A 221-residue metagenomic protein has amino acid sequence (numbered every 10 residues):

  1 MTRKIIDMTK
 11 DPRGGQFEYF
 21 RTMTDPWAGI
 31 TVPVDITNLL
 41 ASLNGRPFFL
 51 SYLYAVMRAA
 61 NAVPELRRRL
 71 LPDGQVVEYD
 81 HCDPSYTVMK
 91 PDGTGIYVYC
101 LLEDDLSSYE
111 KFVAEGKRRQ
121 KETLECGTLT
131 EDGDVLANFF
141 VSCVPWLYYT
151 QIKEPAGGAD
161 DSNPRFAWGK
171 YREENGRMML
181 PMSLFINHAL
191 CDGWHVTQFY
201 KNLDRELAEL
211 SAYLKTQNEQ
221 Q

Functional and structural regions predicted by a protein language model:
T2, M23-P26, C82, A114-K121 (+2 more regions): Conserved GHKL (Bergerat-fold) ATPase module
T2-V32, F49, L136-M179: Flexible, Gly/Pro-enriched loop and linker segments at secondary-structure and domain junctions
R21-A41, D80-S107, M179-F185: Acyl/amide activation-and-transfer machinery of modular secondary-metabolite enzymes
P47-P84: Hydrophobic "lid/gating" helix adjacent to the active-site nucleophile that controls access to an acyl-thioester pocket
F49, Y109, V113, D192-Y200: Short, charged, low-complexity patches
V56, V113-Q120, F199-L207: Short amphipathic C-terminal alpha-helix that caps PH/PH-like domains
K90-L147: Helical lid/core segments from catalytic subdomains that handle acyl or acyl-like groups
D160-Q217: Active-site-proximal acidic secondary-structure segment that organizes catalysis
